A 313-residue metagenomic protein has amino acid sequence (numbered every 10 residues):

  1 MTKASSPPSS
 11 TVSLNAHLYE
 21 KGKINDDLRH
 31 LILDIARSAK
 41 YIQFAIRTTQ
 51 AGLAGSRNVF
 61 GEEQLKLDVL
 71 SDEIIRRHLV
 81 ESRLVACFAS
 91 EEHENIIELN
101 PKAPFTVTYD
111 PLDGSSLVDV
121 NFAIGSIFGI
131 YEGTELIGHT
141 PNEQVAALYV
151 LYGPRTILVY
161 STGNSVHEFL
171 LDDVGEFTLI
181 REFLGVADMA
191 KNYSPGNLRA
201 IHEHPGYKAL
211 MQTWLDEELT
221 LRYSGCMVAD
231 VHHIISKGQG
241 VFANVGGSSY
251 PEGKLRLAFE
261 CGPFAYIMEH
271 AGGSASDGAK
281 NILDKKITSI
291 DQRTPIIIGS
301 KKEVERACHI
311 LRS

Functional and structural regions predicted by a protein language model:
T2-L53, R57-N58, E63, V69-S313: IMPase-like, lithium-sensitive Mg2+-dependent phosphomonoesterase catalytic core
